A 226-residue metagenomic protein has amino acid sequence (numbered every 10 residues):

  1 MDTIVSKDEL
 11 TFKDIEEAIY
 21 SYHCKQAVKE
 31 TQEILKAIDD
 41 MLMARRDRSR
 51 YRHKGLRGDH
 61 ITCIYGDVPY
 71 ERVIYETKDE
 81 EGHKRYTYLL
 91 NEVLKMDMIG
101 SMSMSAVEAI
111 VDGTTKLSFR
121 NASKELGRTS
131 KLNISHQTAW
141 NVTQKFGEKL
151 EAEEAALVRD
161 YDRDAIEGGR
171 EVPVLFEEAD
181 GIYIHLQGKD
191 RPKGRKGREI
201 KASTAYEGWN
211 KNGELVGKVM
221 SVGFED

Functional and structural regions predicted by a protein language model:
M1-Q32, E80-D226: Catalytic center-proximal scaffold of phosphoryl-transfer enzymes
C24-S101: Basic, low-complexity segments
